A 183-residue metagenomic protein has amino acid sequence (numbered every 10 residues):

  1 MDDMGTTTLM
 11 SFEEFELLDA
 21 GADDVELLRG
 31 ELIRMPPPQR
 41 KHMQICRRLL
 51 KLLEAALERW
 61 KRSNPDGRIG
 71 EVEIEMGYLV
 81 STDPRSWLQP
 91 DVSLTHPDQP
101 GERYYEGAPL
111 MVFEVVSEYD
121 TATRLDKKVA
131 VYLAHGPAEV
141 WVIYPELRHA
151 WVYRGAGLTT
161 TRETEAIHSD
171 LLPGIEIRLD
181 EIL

Functional and structural regions predicted by a protein language model:
M1-L183: Gly/Pro/Ser/Thr-rich low-complexity, intrinsically disordered segments predominantly at protein N-termini
